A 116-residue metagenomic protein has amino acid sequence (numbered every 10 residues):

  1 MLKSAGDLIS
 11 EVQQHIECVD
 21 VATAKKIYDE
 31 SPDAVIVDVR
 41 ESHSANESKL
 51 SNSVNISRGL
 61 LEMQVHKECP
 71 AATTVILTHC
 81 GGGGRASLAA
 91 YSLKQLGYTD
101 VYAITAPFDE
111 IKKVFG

Functional and structural regions predicted by a protein language model:
M1-V35, V39-G116: Rhodanese-like catalytic fold shared by cysteine-dependent sulfurtransferases and DSP/PTP-type phosphatases
